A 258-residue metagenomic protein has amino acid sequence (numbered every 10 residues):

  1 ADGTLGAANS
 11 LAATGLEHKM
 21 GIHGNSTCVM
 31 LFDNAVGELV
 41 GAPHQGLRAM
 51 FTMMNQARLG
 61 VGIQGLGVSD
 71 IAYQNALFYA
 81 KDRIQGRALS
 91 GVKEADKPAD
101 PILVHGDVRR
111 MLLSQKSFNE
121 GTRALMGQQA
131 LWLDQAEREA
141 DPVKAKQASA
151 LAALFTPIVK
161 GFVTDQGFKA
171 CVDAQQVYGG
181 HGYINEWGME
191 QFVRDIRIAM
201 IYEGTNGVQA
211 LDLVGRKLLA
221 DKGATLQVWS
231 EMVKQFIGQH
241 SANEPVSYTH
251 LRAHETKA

Functional and structural regions predicted by a protein language model:
A1-A242: Internal glycine-rich alpha/beta core junctions
P245-S247: Acidic, proline/serine/threonine- and glycine-rich low-complexity intrinsically disordered segments
T249-T256: Conserved small/polar residues in nucleotide/adenosyl-binding loops
